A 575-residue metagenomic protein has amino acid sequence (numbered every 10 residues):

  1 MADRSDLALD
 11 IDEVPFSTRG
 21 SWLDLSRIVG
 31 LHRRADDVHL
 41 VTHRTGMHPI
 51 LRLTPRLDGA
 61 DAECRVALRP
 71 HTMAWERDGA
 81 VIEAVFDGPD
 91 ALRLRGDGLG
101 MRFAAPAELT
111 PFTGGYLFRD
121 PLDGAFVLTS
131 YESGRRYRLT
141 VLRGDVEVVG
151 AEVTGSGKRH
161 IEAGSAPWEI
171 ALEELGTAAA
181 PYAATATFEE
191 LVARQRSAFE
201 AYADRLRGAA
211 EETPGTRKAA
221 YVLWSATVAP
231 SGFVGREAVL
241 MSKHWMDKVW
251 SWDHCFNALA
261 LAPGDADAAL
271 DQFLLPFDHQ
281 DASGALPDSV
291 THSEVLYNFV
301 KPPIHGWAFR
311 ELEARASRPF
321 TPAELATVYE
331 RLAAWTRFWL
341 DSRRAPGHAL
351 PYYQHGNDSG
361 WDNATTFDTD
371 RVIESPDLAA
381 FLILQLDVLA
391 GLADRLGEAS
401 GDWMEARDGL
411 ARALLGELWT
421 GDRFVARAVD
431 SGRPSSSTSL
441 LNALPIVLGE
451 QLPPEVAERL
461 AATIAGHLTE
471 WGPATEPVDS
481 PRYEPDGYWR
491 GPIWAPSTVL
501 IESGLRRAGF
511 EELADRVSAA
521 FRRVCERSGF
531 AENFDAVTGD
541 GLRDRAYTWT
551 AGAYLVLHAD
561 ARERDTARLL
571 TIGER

Functional and structural regions predicted by a protein language model:
M1-E211, H244, W252, R507 (+3 more regions): Terminal accessory carbohydrate-recognition/targeting modules of carbohydrate-active enzymes
V85-D90, T154, A163-G164, R343-P346 (+2 more regions): Short, ordered beta-strand-loop transition motifs
I161-A171, L175, A179-P181, S283 (+8 more regions): The feature captures the catalytic groove of carbohydrate-active enzymes
L191-R194, E211-K218, D265-D278, P319-D341 (+5 more regions): Extended, well-ordered alpha-helical scaffold segments
A209-D247, Q272-H292, R344-I373, R412-I493 (+2 more regions): Extended glycan-interaction surfaces of carbohydrate-active proteins
P214, W245-F256, G264, L296-W307 (+5 more regions): Aromatic- and histidine-enriched alpha-helix N-cap/loop-to-helix transition segments that scaffold the rims
K248-H279, L441-P453, T498-E511, S518: Alpha-helical support elements that line or immediately flank enzyme active sites and cofactor-binding pockets
L259-P263, W307-A314, D387, D394 (+3 more regions): Specific register positions within alpha-helical solenoid repeats of the TPR/Sel1-like families, i.e., one
